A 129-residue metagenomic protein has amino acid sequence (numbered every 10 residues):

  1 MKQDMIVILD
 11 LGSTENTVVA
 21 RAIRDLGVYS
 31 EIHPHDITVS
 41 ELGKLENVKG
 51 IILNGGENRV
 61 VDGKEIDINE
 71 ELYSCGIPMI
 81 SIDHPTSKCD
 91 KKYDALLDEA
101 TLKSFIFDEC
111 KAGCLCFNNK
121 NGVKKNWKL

Functional and structural regions predicted by a protein language model:
M1-L129: N-terminal beta1-alpha1 cap of cysteine-dependent amidohydrolase-like domains
